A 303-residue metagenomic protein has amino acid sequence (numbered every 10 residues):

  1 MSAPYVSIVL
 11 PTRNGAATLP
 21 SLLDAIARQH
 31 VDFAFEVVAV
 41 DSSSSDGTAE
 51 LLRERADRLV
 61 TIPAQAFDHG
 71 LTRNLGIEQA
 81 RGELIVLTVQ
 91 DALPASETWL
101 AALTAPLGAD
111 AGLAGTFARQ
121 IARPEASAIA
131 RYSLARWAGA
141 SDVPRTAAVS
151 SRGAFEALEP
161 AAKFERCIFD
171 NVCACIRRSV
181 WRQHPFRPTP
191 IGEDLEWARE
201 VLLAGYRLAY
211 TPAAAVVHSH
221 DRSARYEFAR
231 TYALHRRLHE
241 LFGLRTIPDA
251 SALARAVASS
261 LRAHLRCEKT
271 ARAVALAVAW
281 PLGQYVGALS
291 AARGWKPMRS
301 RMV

Functional and structural regions predicted by a protein language model:
D24-A34: Short, acidic, metal-binding catalytic loop of nucleotide-sugar glycosyltransferases
D41-A49, A92-L93: A conserved acidic beta->alpha catalytic loop
A64-A80: Glycine-rich, basic loop-to-helix element that forms the pyrophosphate-binding segment of sugar-nucleotide handling
E83-L93: Short beta-strand-to-loop acidic/aromatic patch adjacent to the donor-nucleotide binding site
L93, E97-R131, W137: Conserved donor NDP-sugar-binding/catalytic core segment of glycosyltransferases
V149-I176: A recurrent flexible, glycine/aromatic-enriched loop bordering the glycosyltransferase active site that acts as
I191-W197: Acidic donor-binding loop at a coil-to-helix junction in glycosyltransferase catalytic cores that engages
R230-V303: Non-catalytic, C-terminal membrane-associated alpha-helical segments of glycosyltransferases
